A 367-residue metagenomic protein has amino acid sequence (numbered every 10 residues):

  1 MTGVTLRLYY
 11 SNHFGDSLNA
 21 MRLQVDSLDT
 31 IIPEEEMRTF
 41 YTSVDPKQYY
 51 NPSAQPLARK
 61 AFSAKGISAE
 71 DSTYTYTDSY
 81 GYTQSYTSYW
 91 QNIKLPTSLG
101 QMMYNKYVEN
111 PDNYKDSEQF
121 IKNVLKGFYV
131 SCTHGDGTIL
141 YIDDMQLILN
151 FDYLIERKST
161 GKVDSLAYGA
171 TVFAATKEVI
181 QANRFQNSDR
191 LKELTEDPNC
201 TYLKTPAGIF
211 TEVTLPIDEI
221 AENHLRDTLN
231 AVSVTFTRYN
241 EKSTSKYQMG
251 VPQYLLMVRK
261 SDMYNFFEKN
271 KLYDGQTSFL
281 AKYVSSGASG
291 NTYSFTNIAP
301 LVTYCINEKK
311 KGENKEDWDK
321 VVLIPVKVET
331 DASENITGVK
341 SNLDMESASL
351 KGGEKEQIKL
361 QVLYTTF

Functional and structural regions predicted by a protein language model:
M1-F367: Secreted, disulfide-rich extracellular signaling modules
